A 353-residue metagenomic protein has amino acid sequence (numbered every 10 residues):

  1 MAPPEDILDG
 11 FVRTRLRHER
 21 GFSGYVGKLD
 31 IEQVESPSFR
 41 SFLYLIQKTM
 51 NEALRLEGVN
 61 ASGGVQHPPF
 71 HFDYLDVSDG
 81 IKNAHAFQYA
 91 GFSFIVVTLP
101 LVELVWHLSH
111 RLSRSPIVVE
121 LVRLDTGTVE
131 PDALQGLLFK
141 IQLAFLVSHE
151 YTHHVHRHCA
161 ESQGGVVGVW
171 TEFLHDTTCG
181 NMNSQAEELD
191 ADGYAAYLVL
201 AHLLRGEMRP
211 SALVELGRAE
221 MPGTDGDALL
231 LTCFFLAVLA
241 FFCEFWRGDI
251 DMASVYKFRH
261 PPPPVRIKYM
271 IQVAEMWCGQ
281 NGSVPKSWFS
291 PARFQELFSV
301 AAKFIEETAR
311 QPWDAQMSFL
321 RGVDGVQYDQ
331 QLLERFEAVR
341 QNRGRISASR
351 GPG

Functional and structural regions predicted by a protein language model:
P3-F145, Y151, V155-A160: Peri-catalytic and regulatory segments of divalent metal-dependent proteins
S93, T128-L143, T178-E187, L216-F235: Glycine-rich, flexible loop segments associated with nucleotide phosphate handling
V97, A191, P262: Divalent metal-coordination and catalytic microenvironments
Y151, R157-E161, A240-G248: Extended, well-ordered alpha-helical segments in internal regulatory regions
T152, H156-A160, A195-L204: Hydrophobic/aromatic-lined pockets within catalytic cores
H156-L189: Post-HEXXH active-site segment of zinc metalloproteases
S184, Y197-G353: Long, well-structured alpha-helical subdomains associated with metal-dependent extracellular/ecto-lumenal hydrolases
E187-E188, G193-Y197: Loop-centered beta-sheet repeat module
